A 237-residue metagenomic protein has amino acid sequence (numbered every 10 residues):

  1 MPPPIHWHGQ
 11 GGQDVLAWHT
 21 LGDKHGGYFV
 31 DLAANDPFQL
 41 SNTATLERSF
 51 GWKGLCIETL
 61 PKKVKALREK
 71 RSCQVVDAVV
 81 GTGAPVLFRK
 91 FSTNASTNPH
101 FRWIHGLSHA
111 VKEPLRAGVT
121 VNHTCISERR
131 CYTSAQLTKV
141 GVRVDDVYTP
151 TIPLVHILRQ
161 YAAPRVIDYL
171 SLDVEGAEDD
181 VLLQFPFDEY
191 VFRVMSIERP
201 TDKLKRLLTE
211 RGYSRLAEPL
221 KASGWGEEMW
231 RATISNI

Functional and structural regions predicted by a protein language model:
M1-I237: Phosphate/nucleotide-binding beta-alpha loop and adjacent structural elements of enzyme active sites
